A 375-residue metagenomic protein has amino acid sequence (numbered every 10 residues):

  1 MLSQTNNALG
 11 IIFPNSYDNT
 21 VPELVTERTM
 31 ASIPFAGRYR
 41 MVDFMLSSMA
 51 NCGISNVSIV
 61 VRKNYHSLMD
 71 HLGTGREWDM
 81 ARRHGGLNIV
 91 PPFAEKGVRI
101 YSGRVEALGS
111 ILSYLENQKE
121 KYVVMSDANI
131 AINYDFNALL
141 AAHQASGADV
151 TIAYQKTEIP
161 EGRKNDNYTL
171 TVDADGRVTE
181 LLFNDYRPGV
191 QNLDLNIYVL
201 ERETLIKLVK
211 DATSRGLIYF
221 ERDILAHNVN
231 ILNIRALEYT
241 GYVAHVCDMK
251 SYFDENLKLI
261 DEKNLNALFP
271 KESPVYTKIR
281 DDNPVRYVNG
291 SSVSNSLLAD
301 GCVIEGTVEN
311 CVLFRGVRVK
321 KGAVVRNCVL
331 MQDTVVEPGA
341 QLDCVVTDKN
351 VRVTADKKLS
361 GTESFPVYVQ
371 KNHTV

Functional and structural regions predicted by a protein language model:
M1-L257, V369: Unchanged
M1-P14, E203, D211-V375: Left-handed beta-helix
